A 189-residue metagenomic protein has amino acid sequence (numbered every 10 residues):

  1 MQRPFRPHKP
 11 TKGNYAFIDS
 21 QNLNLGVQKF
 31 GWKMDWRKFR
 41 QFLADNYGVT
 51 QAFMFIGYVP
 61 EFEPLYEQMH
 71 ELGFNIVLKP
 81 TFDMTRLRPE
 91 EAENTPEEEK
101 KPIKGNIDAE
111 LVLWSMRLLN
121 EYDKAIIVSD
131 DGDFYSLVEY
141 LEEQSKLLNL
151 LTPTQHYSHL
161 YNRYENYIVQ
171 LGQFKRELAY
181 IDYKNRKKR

Functional and structural regions predicted by a protein language model:
M1-R189: Terminal and domain-boundary accessory regions
